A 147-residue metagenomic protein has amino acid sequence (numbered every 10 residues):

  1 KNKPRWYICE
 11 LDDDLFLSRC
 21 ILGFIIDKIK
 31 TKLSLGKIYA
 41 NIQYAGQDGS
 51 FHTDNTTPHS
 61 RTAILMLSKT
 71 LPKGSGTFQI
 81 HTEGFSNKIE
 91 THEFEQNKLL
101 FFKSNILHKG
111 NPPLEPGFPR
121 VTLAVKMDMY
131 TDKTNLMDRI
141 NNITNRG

Functional and structural regions predicted by a protein language model:
K1-K32, N142-G147: Non-heme Fe(II)/2-oxoglutarate
I25, L33-L35, T62-L67, V121-T134: Short, Φ-rich (hydrophobic/aromatic) sequence segments
D27-Y44: A short glycine-rich, His/Asp/Glu-containing loop-to-beta-strand
A40, K73-G147: Catalytic core of Fe(II)/2-oxoglutarate
I42-A45, N55-K73, V125-D128: Short, conserved beta-strand element in jelly-roll/cupin
A45-Q47, N97: Tight coil/turn sites that cap or link beta-strands
S50: Residues lining hydrophobic/aromatic ligand-binding pockets adjacent to catalytic sites
D54-H59, E115-P119: A generic structural micro-feature
